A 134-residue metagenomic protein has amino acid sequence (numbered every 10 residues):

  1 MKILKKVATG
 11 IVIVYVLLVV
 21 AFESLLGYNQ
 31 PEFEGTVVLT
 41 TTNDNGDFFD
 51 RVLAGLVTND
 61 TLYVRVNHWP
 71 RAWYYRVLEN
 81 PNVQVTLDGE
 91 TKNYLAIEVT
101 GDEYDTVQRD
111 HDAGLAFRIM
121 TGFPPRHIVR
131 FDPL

Functional and structural regions predicted by a protein language model:
M1-I3: N-terminal Lys/Arg-rich, disordered targeting/topogenic segments
K5-E23: Hydrophobic membrane-insertion alpha-helices, especially the h-region of bacterial N-terminal signal peptides
L18-V38: Aromatic-capped interface at the extracytoplasmic side of an N-terminal signal-anchor transmembrane helix
N29, A54, I119-T121: Short secondary-structure boundary/capping segments
G35-V37, R51, K92: Short beta-strand or tight-loop elements that sit immediately N-terminal to catalytic metal-binding acidic residues
T41-P70: Short extracytoplasmic
D44-F49, P70-L134: Short, structured beta-strand-loop surface elements
